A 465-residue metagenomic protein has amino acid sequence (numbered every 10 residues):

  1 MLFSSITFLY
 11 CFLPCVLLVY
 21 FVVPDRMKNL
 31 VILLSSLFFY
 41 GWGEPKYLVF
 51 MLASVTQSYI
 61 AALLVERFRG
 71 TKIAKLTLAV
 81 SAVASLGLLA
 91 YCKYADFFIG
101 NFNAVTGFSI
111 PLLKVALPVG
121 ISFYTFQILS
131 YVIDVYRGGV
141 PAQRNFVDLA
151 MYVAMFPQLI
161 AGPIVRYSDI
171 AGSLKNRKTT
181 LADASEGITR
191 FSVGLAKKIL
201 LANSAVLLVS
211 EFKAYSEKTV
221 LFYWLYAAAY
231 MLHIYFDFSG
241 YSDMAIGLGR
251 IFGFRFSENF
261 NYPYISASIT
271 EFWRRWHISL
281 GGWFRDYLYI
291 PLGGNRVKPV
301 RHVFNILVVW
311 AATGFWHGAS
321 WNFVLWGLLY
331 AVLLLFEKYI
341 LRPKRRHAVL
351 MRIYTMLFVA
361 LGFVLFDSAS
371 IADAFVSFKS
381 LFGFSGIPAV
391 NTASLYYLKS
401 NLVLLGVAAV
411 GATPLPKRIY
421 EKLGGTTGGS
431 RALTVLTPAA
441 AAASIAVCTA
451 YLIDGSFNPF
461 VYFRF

Functional and structural regions predicted by a protein language model:
M1-R464: Membrane-embedded transmembrane alpha-helical bundles that form the catalytic cores of multi-pass lipid-modifying
